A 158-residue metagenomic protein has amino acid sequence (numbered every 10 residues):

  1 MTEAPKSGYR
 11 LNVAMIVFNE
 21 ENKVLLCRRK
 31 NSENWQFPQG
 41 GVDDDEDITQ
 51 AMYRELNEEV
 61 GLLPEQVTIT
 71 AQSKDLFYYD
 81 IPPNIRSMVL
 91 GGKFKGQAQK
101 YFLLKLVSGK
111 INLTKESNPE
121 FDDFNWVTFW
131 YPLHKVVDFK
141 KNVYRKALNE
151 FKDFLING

Functional and structural regions predicted by a protein language model:
M1-A14, F18-E20, G91-G92: Acidic, metal-coordinating catalytic segment for phosphate/diphosphate chemistry, firing primarily on the Nudix
L11-V13, N22, Q99-K100, D122: Change "...and in nucleic-acid phosphodiester-cleaving endonucleases..." to "...and in nucleic-acid processing enzymes
V17-E20, R29, L104-L106: Active-site beta-strand termini and strand-to-loop segments that position acidic
E20-E21, Q66: Residue-level recognition of short loop/turn positions
Q36-G40: A short gly/proline-enriched turn/hairpin at secondary-structure junctions
V42-D138: Unchanged
Y131-G158: Charged phosphate-binding loop/patch that engages nucleotide di/tri-phosphates or the phosphate backbone of nucleic
